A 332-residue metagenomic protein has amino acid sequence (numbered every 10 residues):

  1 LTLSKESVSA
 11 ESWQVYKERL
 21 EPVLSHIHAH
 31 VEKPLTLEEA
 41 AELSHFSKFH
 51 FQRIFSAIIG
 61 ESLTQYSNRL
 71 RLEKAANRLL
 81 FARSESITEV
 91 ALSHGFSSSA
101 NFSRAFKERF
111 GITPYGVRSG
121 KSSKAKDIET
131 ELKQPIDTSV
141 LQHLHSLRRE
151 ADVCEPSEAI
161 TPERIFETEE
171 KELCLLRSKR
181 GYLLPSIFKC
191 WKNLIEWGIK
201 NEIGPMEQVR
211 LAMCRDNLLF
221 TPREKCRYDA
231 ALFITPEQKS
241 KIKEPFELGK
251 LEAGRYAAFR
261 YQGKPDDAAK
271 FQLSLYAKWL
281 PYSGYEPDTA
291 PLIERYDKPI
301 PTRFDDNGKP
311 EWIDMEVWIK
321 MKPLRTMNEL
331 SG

Functional and structural regions predicted by a protein language model:
L1-W13, P323-G332: Short, Lys/Arg-enriched, disordered terminal segments
T2-A10, P34-L70, A91-T113: Basic/polar phosphate-binding segments, predominantly the helix-turn-helix DNA-binding elements of transcriptional
V8, E21-E38, A57-S93, K121-H143: Terminal helix-turn-helix DNA-binding modules in bacterial transcription factors
S9-W13, H30, R180-L184: Short, N-terminal intrinsically disordered low-complexity segments that are rich in Pro/Gly and polar/charged residues
Q14-E18: Short helix-capping and inter-helix turn/linker motifs at the boundaries of alpha-helical repeat units
I27, F51, L275: Conserved hydrophobic/aromatic pocket- or pore-lining residues that grip, position, or stack substrates in active sites
Q65, E73, F81, T88 (+1 more regions): A solvent-exposed interaction/effector surface
